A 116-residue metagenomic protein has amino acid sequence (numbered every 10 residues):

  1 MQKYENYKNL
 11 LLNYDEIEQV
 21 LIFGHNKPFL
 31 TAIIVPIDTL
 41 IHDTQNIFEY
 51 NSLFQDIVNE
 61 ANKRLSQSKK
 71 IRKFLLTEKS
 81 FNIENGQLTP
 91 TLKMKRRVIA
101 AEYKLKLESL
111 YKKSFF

Functional and structural regions predicted by a protein language model:
M1-Q67, S80-N85: AMP-binding/adenylate-forming catalytic core of the ANL superfamily
E16-L21, E60-F116: Conserved C-terminal "lid"/linker of ANL adenylate-forming enzymes
